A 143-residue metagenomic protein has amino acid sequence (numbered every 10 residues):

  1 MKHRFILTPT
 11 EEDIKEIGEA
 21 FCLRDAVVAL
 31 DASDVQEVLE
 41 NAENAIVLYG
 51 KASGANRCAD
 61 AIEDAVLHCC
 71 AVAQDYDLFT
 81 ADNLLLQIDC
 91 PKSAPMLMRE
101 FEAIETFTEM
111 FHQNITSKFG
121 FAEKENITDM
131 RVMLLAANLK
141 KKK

Functional and structural regions predicted by a protein language model:
M1-K143: Tubulin/FtsZ superfamily GTPase core signature
